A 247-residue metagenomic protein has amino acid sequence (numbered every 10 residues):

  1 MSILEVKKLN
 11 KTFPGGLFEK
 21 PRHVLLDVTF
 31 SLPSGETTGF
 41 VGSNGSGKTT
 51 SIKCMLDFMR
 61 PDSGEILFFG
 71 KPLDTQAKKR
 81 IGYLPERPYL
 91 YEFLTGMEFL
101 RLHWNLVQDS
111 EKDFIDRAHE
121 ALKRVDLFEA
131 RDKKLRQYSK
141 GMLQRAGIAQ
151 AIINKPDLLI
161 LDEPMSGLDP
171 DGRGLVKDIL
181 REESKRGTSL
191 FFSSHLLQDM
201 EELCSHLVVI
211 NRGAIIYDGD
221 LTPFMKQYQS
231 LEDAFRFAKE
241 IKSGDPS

Functional and structural regions predicted by a protein language model:
M1-V6, K11-D27: A short, flexible loop at the N-terminus of ABC-type nucleotide-binding domains that lies
G64-K79: Conserved ABC transporter NBD signature motif
R101, N105, K112-A130: Conserved ABC ATPase "signature" region
K155: Conserved catalytic motifs of ABC-family nucleotide-binding domains
L159-E163: Catalytic Walker B motif of ABC-type/P-loop ATPase nucleotide-binding domains
D218-G219: ABC ATPase "signature
